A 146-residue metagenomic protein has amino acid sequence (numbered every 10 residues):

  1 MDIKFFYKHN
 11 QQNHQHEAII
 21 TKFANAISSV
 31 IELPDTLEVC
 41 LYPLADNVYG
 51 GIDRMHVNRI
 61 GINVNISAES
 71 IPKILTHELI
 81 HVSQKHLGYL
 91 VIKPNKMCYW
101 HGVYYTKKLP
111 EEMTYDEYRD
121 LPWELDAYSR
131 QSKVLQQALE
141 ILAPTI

Functional and structural regions predicted by a protein language model:
M1-N10: Acidic/histidine-rich, surface-exposed loop or edge segments in extracytoplasmic proteins
H9-N13, N65, E117: Active-site oxyanion-binding pockets that recognize sulfate/phosphate
Q11-H14, N47, G102: Intrinsic-disorder/low-complexity loop/linker signature
N13-D35: Zn2+-dependent metallopeptidase catalytic core
Q15-I20, I71-P72, R119, W123-D126: Hydrophobic (often cysteine-bearing) scaffold residues that line and stabilize catalytic clefts of nucleotide/cofactor
I27-L37, Y89-I146: Metalloprotease/metallohydrolase-associated module, dominated by Zn2+-dependent proteases
C40-S70, V82-H86, L90: Active-site scaffold of zinc-dependent metalloenzymes
K73-K85, A127: Active-site recognition of the HExxH zinc-binding catalytic motif
